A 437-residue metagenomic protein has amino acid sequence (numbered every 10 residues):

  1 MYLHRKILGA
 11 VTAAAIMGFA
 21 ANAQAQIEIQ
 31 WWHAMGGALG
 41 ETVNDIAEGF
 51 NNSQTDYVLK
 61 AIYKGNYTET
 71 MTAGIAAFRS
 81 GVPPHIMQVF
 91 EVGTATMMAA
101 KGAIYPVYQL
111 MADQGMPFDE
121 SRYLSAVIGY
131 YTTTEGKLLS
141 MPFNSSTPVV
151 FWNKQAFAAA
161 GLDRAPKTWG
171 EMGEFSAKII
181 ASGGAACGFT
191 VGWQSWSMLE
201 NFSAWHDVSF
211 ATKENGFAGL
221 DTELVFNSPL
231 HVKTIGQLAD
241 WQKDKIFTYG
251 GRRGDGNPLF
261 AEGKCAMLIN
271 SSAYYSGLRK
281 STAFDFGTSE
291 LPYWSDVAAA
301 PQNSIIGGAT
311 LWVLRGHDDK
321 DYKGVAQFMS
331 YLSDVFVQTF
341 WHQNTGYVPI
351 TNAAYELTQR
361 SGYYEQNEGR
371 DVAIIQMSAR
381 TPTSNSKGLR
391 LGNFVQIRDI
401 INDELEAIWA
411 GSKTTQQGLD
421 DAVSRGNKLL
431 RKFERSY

Functional and structural regions predicted by a protein language model:
D45, G49, S53-Y123, Q155-K167 (+4 more regions): Extracytoplasmic "Venus flytrap"/periplasmic binding protein-like
S53, A160, V232, G236 (+4 more regions): Extracytoplasmic/periplasmic substrate-recognition and gating elements
A76, P84-H85, M116-A156, C187 (+2 more regions): A structural signal for short loop-to-beta-strand junctions that line the ligand-binding cleft of periplasmic/secreted
F90-T147, K167, G173, E200-A204 (+3 more regions): Hinge/lid segment of periplasmic solute-binding proteins
Y108-Y123, V208-K233, K280-S281, Y293-N303 (+3 more regions): Short, solvent-exposed loop/beta-turn-alpha elements that line the ligand-binding surface or hinge of extracytoplasmic
T132-F143, P148, G173-E223, C265: Extracytoplasmic/periplasmic solute-binding protein
S176-I180, G219-G250: Glycine-centered hinge/linker elements that transmit conformational signals in sensory and ligand-binding systems
G369-R425: C-terminal capping/gating helix-and-loop segments adjacent to ligand/active sites or protein-protein/ligand interfaces
